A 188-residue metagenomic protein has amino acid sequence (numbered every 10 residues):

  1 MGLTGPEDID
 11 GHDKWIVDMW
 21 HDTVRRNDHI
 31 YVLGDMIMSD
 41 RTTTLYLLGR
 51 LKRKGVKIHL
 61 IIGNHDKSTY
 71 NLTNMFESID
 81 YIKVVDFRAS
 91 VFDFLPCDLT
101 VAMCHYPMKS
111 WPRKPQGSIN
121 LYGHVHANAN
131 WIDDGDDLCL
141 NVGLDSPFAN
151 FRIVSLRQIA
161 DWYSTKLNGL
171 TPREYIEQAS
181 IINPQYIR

Functional and structural regions predicted by a protein language model:
M1-F87: Core catalytic region of metal-dependent phosphoesterases/phosphodiesterases, especially metallo-beta-lactamase-like
W15, H21, I182-R188: Non-catalytic interaction surface on structured domains
N74-Y186: Conserved beta-sheet core of the metallophosphoesterase superfamily
